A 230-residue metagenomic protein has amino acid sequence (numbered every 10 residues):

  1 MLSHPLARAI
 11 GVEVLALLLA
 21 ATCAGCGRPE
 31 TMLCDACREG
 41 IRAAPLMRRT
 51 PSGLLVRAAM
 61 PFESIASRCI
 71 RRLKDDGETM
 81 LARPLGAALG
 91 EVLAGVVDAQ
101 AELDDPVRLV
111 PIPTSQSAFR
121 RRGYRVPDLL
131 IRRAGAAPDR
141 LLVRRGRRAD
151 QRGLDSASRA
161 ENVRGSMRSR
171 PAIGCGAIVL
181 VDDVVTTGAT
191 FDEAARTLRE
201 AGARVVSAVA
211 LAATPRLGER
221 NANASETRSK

Functional and structural regions predicted by a protein language model:
M1-K230: Glycine-rich phosphate/pyrophosphate-handling loop used in enzymes and phosphotransfer proteins
